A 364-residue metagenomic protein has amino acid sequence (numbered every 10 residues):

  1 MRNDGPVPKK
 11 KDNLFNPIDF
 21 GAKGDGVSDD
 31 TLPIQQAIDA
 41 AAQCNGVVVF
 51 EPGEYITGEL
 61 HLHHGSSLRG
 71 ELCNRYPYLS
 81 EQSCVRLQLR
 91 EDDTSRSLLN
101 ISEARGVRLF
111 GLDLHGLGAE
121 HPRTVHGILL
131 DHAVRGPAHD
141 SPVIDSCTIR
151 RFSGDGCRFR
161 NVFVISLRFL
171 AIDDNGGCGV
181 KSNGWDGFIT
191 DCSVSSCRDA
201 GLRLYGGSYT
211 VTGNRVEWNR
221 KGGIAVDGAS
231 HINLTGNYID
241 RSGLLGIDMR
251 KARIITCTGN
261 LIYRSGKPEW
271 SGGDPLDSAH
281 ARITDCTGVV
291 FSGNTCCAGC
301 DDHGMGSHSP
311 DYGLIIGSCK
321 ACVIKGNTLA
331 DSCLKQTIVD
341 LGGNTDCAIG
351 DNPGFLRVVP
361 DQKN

Functional and structural regions predicted by a protein language model:
R2, T328, S332, D340-N364: Acidic, glycine- and Ser/Thr-rich low-complexity intrinsically disordered tracts in extracellular/secreted proteins
P17-V49: Acidic Gly/Asp/Thr-rich repetitive segments characteristic of extracellular carbohydrate-active and adhesion proteins
I34-Q43, Y55-R69, R75-F110, H115-D140 (+4 more regions): Extracellular beta-strand-rich solenoid/capping regions of secreted or surface-exposed proteins that bind or remodel
G46, T57-E59, P77-E81, D92-S97 (+10 more regions): Short glycine/acidic-rich loop motifs that flank beta-strands on beta-rich extracellular proteins
S67, R96-F110, D131-D145, F163-R168 (+7 more regions): Surface-exposed loop/turn motifs in large extracellular/passenger domains
R108-G206: Right-handed parallel beta-helix
